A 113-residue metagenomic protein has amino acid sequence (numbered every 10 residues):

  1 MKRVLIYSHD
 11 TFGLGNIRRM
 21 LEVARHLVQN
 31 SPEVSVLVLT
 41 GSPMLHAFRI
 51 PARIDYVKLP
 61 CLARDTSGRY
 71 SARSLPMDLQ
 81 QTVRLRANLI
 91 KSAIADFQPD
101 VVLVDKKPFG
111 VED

Functional and structural regions predicted by a protein language model:
M1-L5: Extreme N-terminal starter segment of soluble prokaryotic enzymes
S8, H26, N30-Q81, L85: Conserved nucleotide-sugar phosphate-binding/catalytic loop shared by glycosyltransferases and other
S8-L21, M44-L45: A short, glycine/small-residue-rich beta-strand->loop->alpha-helix junction that serves as a flexible
F12, L62, K107-F109: Short glycine-rich anion-binding loops that position phosphate/pyrophosphate groups of nucleotides and phosphorylated
I17, F48-R49, D113: A short acidic (Asp/Glu
A72-E112: Conserved nucleotide-sugar donor-binding subdomain of glycosyltransferases
